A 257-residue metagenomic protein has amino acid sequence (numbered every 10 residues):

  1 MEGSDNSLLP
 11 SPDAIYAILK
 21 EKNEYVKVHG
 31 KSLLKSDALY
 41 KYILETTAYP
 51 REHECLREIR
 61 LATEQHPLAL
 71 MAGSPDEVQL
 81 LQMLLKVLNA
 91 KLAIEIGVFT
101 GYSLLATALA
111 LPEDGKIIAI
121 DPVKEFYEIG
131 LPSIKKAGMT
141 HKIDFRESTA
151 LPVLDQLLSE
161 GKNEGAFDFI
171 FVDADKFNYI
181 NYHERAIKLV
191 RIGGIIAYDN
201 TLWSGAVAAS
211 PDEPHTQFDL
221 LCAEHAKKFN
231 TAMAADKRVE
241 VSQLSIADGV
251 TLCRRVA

Functional and structural regions predicted by a protein language model:
M1-F169, K176-A197, T201-A257: A short alpha-helical cap/connector motif
